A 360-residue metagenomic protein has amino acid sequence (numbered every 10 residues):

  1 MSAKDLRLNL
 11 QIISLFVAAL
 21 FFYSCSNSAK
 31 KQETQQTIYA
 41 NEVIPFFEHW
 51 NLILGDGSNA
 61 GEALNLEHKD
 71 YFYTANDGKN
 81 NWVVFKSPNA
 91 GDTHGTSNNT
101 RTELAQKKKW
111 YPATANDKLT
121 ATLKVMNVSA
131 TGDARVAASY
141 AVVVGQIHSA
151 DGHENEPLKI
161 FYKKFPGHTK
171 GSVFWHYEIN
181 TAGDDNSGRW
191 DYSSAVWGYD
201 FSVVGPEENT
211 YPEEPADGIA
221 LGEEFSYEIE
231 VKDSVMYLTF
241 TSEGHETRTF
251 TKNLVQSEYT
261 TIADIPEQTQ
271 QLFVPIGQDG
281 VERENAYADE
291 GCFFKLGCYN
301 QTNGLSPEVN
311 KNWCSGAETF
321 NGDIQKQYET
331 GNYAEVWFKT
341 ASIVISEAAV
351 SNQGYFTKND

Functional and structural regions predicted by a protein language model:
S2-I13: Bacterial N-terminal signal peptides that target proteins for export
F22-S24: C-terminal motif of bacterial Sec signal peptides marking the signal peptidase cleavage site
K30-K69: N-terminal module-boundary/linker segments of secreted carbohydrate-active enzymes
I44, N116-K118, A130-A134, G218 (+1 more regions): Ligand-recognition surfaces built from glycine- and aromatic
F72-S187, N359: Secretory/extracellular carbohydrate-interaction modules and structurally similar beta-sandwich "look-alikes"
A121, E223-V231, M236-F240: Short tryptophan-centered beta-strand motifs in secreted/extracellular beta-sheet-rich domains of glycan-recognition
E178-F225: Short, aromatic/His-centered strand-loop micro-motif at the edge of beta-sheets
H245-K252: Surface-exposed loop/edge segments in extracytoplasmic proteins
